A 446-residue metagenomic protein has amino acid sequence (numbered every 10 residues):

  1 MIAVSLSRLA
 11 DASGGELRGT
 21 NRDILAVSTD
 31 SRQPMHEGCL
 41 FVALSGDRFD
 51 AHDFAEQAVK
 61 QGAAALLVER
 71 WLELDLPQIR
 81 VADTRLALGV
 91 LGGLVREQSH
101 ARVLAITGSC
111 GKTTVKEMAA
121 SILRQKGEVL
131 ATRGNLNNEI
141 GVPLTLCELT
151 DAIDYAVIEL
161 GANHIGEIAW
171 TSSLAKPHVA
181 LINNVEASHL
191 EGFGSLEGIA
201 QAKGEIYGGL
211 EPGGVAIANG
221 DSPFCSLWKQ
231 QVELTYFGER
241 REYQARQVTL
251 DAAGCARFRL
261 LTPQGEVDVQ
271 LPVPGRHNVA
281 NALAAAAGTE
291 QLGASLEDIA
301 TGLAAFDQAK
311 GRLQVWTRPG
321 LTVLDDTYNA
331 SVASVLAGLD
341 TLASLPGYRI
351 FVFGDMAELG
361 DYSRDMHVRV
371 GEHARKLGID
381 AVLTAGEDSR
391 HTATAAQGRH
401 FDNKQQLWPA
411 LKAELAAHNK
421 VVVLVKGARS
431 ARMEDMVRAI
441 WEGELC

Functional and structural regions predicted by a protein language model:
M1-V90, L94, A343-P346, E372-G386 (+1 more regions): N-terminal leader/targeting and accessory segments in enzymes
L9, C39, A58, L91 (+14 more regions): Residue-level signal for inorganic ion chemistry
A10, A87-G220, F224-V232, P409 (+2 more regions): Phosphate-binding loop of NTP-binding sites
R48, A309-G311, T327, S331-Q397 (+2 more regions): Active-site beta-alpha connecting loops in nucleotide-dependent enzymes
V68-D75, V179-T322, G347, E372-R375 (+3 more regions): Acidic, Mg2+-coordinating active-site environments of NTP-dependent enzymes
I106, K310-R312, S430, E434-M436: ATP-dependent carboxylate/acyl-activation modules
L149-A152, L292, S344-G347, E414-V421: Glycine-rich phosphate-binding loop signature in dinucleotide/nucleotide-binding domains
